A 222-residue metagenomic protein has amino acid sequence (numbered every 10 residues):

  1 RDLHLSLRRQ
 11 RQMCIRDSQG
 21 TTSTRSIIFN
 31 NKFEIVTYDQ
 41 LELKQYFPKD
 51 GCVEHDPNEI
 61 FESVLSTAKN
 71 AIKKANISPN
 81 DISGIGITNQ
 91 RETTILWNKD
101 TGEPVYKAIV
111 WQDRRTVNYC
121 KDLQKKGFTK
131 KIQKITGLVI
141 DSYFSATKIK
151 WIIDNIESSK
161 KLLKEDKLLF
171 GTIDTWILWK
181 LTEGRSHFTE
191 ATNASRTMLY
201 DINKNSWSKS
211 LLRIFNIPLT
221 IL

Functional and structural regions predicted by a protein language model:
R1-H4, R8-R11: Positively charged, low-complexity/disordered segments
R9-Q12, R16-Y106, N118, K134 (+1 more regions): N-terminal glycine/serine-rich phosphate-binding loop of ATP-dependent small-molecule kinases, especially carbohydrate
Q19-T21, I132-L222: Gly/Ser/Thr-rich active-site cleft segment
N70, K74, D122, N155 (+1 more regions): Active-site catalytic microenvironments for nucleophilic, acid-base chemistry
K73-W111, V139-S145, L178-Y200: Short beta-strand-loop/turn "lid" adjacent to the catalytic site in phosphate-handling enzymes
G102-V105, G127, K131, L163: Conserved beta-loop-beta connector loops within the AMP-binding
I109-K125: Short alpha-helix plus adjacent loop in nuclease-associated cores
